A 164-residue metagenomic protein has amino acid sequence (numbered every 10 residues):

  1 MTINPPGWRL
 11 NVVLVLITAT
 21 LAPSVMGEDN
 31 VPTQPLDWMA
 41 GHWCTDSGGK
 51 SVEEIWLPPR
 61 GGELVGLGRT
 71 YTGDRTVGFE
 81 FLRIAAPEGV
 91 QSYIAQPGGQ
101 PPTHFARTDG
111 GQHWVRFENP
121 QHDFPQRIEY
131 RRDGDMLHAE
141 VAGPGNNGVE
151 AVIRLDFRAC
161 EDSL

Functional and structural regions predicted by a protein language model:
T2-V13: Bacterial N-terminal signal peptides that target proteins for export
L14-V15, V25: Cleavable N-terminal signal peptides
V25-P35: Cleaved targeting-peptide boundary
E28, P102, R107, R132-H138 (+1 more regions): Edge beta-strand at a domain terminus
T33-L36, A40, F81, Y93 (+1 more regions): Beta-rich carbohydrate-recognition and catalytic domains
M39-A40, T45-Q121: Central antiparallel beta-sheet cores of small beta-barrel/beta-sandwich binding domains
E54-P59, A85, Y130-G134, F157-A159: Aromatic-rich beta-strand edge motifs centered on tyrosine
